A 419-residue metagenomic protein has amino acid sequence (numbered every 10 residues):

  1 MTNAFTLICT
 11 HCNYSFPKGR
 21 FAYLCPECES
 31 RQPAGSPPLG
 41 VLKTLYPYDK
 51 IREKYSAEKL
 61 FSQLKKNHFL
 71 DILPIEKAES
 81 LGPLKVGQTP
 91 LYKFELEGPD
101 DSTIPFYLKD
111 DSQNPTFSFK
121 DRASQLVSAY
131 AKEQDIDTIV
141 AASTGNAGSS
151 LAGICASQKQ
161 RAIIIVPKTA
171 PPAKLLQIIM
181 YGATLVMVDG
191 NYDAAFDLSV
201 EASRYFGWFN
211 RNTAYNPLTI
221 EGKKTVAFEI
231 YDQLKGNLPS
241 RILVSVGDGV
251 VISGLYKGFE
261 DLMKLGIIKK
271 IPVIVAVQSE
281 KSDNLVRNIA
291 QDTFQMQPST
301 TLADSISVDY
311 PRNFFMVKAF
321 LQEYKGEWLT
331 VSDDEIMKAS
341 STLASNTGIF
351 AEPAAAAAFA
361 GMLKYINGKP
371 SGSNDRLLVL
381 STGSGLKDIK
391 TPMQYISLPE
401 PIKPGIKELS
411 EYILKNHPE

Functional and structural regions predicted by a protein language model:
M1-E419: PLP-dependent amino-acid enzyme catalytic core
